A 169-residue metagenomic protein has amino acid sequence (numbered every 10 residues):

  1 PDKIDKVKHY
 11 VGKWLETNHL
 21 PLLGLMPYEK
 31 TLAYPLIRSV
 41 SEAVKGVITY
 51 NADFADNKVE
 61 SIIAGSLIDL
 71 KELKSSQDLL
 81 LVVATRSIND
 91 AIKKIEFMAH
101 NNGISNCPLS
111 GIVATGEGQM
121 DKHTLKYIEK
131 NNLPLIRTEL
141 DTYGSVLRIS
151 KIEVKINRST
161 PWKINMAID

Functional and structural regions predicted by a protein language model:
P1-T17, P21, L70-K74, V82-D169: Feature captures the catalytic cores and cofactor-binding loops of soluble hydro-lyases/lyases that act on carboxylate
K3-D5, Y10-W14, L20-P21, L25-F54: Helix-enriched interaction subdomains in cytosolic or periplasmic regions, typified by TIR/SEFIR signaling/NADase cores
L32-N101: Protease-associated
